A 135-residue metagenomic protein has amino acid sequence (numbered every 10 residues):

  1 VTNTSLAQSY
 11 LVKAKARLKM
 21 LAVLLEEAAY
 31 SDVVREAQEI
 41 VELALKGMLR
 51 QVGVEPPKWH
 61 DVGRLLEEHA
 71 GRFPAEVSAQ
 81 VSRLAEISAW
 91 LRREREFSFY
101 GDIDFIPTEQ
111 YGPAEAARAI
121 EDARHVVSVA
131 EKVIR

Functional and structural regions predicted by a protein language model:
V1-R135: Terminal alpha-helical segments
